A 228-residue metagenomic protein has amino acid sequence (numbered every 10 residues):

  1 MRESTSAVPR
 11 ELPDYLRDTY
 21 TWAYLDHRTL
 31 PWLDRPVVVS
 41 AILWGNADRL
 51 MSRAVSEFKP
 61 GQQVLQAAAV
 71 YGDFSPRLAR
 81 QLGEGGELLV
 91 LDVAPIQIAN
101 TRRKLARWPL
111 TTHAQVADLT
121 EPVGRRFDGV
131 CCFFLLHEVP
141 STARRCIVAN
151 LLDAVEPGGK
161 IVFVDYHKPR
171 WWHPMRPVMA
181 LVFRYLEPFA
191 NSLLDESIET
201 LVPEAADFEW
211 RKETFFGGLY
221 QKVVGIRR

Functional and structural regions predicted by a protein language model:
M1-D34: N-terminal, positively charged/glycine-rich alpha-helical extensions of SAM-dependent methyltransferases
A41-G61, D73, R77: Conserved alpha-helix/loop element of class I SAM-dependent methyltransferases that forms part of the SAM/SAH-binding
Q63-E121: Class I SAM-dependent methyltransferase SAM/SAH-binding core
G83, V139-P140, V155-P157: Helix-to-beta-strand junctions that scaffold the AdoMet/dcAdoMet cofactor pocket in Class I SAM-dependent enzymes
T120-V130: A short acidic, Gly/Pro-enriched loop at the edge of an enzyme's catalytic core that lines a small-molecule cofactor
G129-T142: A short SAM/SAH-binding and catalytic strip from SAM-dependent methyltransferases
R145-P157: A short glycine-rich, Lys/Arg-flanked "PGG" loop and its adjoining helix->strand segment in the class I
V162-A206, W210-L219: C-terminal alpha-helical "lid/dimerization" subdomain adjacent to the S-adenosyl-L-methionine
